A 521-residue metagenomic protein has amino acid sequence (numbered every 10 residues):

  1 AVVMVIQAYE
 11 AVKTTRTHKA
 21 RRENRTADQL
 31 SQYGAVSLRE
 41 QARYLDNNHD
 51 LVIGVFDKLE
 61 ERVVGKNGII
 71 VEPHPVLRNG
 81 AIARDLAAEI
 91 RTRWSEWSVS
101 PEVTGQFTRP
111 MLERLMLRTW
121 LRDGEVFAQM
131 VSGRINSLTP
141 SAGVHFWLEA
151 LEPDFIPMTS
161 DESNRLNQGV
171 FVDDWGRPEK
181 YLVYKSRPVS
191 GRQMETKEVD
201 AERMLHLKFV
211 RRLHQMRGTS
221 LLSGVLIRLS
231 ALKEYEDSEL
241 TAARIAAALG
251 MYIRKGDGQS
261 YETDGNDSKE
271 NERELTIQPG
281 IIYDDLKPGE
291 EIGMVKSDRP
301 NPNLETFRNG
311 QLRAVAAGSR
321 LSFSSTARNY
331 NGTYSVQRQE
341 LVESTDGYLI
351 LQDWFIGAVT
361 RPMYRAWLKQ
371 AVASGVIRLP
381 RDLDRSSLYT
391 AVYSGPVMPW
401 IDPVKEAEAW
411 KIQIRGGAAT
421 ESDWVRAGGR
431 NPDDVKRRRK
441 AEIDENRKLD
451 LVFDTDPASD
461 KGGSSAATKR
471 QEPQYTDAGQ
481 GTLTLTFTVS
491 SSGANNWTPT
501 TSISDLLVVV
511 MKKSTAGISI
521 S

Functional and structural regions predicted by a protein language model:
A1-V76: N-terminal-proximal low-complexity accessory segments that begin disordered and transition into the first
L51-V210, Q413: Structured, mid-chain assembly/scaffold modules that mediate subunit interfaces within large macromolecular complexes
P75-L77, A81-A87, I282-I401: Surface-exposed loop-to-helix/strand elements on domain peripheries
F107-R109, V131-S132, A242-A248, T326-Y330 (+3 more regions): Short coil/turn segments at secondary-structure boundaries
G176, V489, A494, T498 (+2 more regions): Short amphipathic, helix-prone segments within low-complexity/disordered or flexible regions
L205-E340, L383: Extended, charged amphipathic alpha-helical segments
Q339, W354-S490, W497-P499, I518-I520: C-terminal anchoring/interaction modules
